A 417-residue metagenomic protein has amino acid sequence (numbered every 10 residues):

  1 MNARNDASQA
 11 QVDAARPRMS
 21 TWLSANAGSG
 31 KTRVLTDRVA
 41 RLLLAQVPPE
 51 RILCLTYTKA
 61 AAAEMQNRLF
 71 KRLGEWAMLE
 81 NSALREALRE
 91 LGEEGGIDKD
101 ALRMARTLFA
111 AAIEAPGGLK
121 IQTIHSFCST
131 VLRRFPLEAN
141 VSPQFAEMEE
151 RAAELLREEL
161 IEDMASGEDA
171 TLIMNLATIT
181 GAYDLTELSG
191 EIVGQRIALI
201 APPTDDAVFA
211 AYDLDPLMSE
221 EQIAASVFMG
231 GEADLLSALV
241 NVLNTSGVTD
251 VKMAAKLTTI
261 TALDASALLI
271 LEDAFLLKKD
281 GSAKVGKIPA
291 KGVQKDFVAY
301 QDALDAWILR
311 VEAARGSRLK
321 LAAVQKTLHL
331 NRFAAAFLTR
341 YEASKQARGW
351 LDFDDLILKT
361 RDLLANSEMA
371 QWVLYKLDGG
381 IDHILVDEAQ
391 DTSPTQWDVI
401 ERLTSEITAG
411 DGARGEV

Functional and structural regions predicted by a protein language model:
M1-N26, L35, A45: Generic start-of-chain signal for non-secretory N-termini
D6, V12-S20, A60, L73-S266 (+1 more regions): Conserved ATP-dependent motor core of P-loop NTPases, especially the RecA-like helicase ATPase domain
A15, S20-S24, V34, C54-Y57 (+6 more regions): Conserved helicase NTPase motor core
N26, R51, L185-D354: Conserved ATP-driven helicase/translocase motor core recognized via long, highly charged RecA-like/P-loop NTPase domain
G30: Conserved glycine(s) of the Walker
T36-V47, T404-E406: Walker A/P-loop NTP-binding motif
D37, R51, K59-A77: Phosphate-binding glycine-rich loops of NTP-binding sites
L44-Y57: Conserved SF1/SF2 helicase motif Ia
